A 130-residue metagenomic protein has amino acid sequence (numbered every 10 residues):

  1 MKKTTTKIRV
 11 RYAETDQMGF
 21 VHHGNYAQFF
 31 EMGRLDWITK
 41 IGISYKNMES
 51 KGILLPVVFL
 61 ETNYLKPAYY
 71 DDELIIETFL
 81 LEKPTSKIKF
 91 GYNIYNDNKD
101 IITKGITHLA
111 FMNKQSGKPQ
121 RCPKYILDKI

Functional and structural regions predicted by a protein language model:
K2-F59, K114-I130: Hot-dog-fold acyl-thioester-processing enzymes
K2-T6, T39, Y69-Y70, L81-I130: HotDog/MaoC-like acyl-thioester-processing domains
A13-D16, H23, A27-R34, N63 (+3 more regions): Residue-level signal for functionally critical sites in structured catalytic/ligand-binding pockets
T15, T78, T107: Ser/Thr-centric signal marking residues that sit in or immediately flank functional binding/regulatory motifs
W37-I75, F79-K89, I102: Hydrophobic beta-strand-centered segment that forms part of the acyl-chain substrate-binding groove
